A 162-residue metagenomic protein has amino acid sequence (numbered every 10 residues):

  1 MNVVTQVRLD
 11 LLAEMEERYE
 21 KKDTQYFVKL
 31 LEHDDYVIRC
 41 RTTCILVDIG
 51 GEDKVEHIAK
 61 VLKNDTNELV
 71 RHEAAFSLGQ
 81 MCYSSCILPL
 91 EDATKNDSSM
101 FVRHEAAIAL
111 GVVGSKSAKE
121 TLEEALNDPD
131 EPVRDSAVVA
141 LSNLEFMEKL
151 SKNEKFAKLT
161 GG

Functional and structural regions predicted by a protein language model:
M1-K29: N-terminal "cap/leader" segments of large eukaryotic alpha-helical scaffolds
T5, K21, Y36-V37, E52 (+4 more regions): Alpha-helix N-cap/helix-start positions at coil->helix boundaries
R8-L11, T42, A74, A106 (+1 more regions): Conserved hydrophobic register position within alpha-solenoid helical repeats
E14-R18, I45, S77, A109 (+1 more regions): Core register positions within helices of long alpha-helical scaffolds
R18-E32, G51-K63, Y83-K95, S115-N127 (+1 more regions): Amphipathic alpha-helical scaffolding segments comprising HEAT/armadillo-like alpha-solenoid repeats
H33-I49: Short, contiguous, helix-prone interaction/anchoring segments in small proteins
L46, V61, A74, L78 (+3 more regions): TPR/Sel1-like alpha-solenoid repeat signature
P129-D135, V139, E154: Solenoidal tandem-repeat scaffolds enriched in leucines and small polar residues
